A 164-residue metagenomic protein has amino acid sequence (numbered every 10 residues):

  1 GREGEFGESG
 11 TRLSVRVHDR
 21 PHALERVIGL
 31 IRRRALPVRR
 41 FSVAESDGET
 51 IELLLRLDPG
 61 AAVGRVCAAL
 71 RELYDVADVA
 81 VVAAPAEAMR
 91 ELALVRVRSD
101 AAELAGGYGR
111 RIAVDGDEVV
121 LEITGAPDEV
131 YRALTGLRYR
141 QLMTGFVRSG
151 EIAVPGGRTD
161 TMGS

Functional and structural regions predicted by a protein language model:
G1-T11, R20-T50, D58-S164: Long, contiguous binding/interaction regions
